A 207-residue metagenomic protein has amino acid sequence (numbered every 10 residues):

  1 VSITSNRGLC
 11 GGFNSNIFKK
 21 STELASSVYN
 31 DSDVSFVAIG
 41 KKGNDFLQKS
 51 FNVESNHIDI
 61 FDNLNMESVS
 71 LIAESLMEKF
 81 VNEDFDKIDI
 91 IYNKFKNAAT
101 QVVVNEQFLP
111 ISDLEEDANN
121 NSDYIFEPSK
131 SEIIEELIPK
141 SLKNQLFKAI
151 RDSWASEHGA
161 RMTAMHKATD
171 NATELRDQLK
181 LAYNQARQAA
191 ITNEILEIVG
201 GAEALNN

Functional and structural regions predicted by a protein language model:
V1-N207: C-terminal beta-strand-loop-alpha-helix "lid" module of Rossmann-like NAD(P)-dependent dehydrogenases
